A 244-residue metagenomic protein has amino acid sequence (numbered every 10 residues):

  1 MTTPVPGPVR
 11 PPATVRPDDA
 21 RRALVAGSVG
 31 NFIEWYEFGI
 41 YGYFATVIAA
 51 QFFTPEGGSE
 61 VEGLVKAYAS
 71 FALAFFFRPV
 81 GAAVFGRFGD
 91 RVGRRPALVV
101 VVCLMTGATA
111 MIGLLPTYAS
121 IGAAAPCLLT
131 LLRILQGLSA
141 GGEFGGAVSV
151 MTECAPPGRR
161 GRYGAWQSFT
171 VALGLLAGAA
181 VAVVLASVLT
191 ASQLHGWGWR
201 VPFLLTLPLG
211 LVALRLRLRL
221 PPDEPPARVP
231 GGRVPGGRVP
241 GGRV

Functional and structural regions predicted by a protein language model:
T2-T46, E60-G63: Cytosolic juxtamembrane N-terminal segment immediately preceding the first transmembrane helix of multi-pass
A45-V80, A123, C127: Extracellular/periplasmic helix-loop-helix junction of adjacent transmembrane segments in MFS-like secondary
T54, C103-G122: C-terminal ends and interior cores of transmembrane alpha-helices in multi-pass membrane transporters/permeases
I121-G141: Hydrophobic core of transmembrane alpha-helices in multi-pass small-molecule transporters, especially MFS/SLC-type
R162-A186, L209: Glycine-rich segments within core transmembrane alpha-helices of 12-TM secondary carriers
V183, L207-P225: C-terminal membrane-cytosol helix-exit motif in multi-pass small-molecule transporters
